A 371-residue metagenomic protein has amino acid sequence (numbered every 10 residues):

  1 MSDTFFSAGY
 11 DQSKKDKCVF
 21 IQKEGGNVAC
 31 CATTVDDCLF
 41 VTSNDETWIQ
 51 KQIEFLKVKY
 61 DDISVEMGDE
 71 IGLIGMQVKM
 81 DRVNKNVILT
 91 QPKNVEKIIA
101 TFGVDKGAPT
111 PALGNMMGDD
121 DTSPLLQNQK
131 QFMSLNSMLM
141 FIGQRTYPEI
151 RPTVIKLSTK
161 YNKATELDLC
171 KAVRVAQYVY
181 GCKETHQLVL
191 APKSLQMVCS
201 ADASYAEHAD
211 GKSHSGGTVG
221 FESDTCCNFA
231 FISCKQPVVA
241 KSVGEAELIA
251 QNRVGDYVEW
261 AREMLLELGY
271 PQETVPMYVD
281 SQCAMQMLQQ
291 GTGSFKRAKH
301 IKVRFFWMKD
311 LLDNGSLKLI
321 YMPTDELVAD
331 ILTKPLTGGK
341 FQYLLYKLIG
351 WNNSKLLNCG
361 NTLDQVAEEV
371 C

Functional and structural regions predicted by a protein language model:
M1, F5, V19, D36-C38 (+16 more regions): Mobile genetic element proteins and their domesticated derivatives, centered on retroelements and DNA transposons
M1-F55, L126-P152, S204-G216, V243-E263: Conserved pre-motif C helix in the palm subdomain of viral-like polymerases
A8-K15, L39-V95, A176, Y180-T185 (+3 more regions): Polymerase palm active-site segment centered on the conserved acidic dipeptide of motif C
K17-C18, V65-V78, I155, L190 (+2 more regions): Acidic carboxylate-rich catalytic motifs and surrounding loops in phosphoryl-/glycosyl-chemistry enzymes
Q22-Y60, Q77-T90, T159-E166, E245 (+1 more regions): Catalytic palm subdomain of template-directed nucleic-acid polymerases, centered on the conserved carboxylate motif
E70-T185, P323, T333: C-terminal reverse transcriptase regions that engage the nucleic-acid substrate
K160, Q196, P237-C371: RNase H-like nuclease module associated with reverse transcription
Q196-G244: RNase H-like nuclease fold core
